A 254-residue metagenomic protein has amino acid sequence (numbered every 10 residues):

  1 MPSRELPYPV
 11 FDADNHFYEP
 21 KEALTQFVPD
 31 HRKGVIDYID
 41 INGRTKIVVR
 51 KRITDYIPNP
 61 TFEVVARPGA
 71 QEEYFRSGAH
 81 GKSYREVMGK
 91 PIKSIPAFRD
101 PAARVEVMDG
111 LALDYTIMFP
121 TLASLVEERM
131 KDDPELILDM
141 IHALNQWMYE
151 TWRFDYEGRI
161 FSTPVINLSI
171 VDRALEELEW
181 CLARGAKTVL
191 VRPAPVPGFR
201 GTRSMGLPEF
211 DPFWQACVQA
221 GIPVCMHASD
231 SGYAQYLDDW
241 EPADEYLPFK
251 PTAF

Functional and structural regions predicted by a protein language model:
M1-F254: Helix-coil boundary/capping segments in enzymes
